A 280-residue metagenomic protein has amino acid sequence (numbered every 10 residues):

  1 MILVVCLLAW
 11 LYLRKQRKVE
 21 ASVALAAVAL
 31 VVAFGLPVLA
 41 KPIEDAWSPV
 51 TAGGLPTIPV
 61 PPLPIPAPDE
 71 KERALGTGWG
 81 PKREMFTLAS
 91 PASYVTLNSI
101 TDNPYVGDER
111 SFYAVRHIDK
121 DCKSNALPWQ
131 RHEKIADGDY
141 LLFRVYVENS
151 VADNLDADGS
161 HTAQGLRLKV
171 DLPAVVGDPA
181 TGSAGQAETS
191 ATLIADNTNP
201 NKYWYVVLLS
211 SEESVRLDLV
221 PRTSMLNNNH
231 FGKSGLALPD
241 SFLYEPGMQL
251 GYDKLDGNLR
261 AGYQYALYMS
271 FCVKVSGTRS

Functional and structural regions predicted by a protein language model:
M1-P64: Membrane-aqueous junction of the first/signal-anchor transmembrane helix in small integral membrane proteins
L63-S280: Exported/extracytosolic protein signature
